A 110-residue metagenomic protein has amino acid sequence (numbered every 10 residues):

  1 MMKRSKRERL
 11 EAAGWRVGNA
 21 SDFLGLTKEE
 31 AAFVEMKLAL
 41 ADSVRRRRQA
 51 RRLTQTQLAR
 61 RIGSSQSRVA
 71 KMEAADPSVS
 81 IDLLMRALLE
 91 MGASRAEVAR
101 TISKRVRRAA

Functional and structural regions predicted by a protein language model:
M1-A39, A99-A110: N-terminal flexible/basic segments that precede or flank functional cores
A13, D42-Q57, R86: Short basic helix-loop element that most often maps to the first helix and adjoining turn of HTH DNA-binding modules
A39-L40, S64: Alpha-helix N-cap/N′ positions at the starts of helices
R51-K71: Short alpha-helical DNA-recognition segment
G63, A74-A75, S103: Residue-level detection of the helix-turn-helix DNA-binding "recognition helix"
E73-A74, S80: Amphipathic, hydrophobic secondary-structure cores in small proteins
D76, M91, R105: The DNA-recognition helices of helix-turn-helix-type DNA-binding domains
S80-V98: DNA major-groove recognition helix of helix-turn-helix/homeodomain DNA-binding modules
